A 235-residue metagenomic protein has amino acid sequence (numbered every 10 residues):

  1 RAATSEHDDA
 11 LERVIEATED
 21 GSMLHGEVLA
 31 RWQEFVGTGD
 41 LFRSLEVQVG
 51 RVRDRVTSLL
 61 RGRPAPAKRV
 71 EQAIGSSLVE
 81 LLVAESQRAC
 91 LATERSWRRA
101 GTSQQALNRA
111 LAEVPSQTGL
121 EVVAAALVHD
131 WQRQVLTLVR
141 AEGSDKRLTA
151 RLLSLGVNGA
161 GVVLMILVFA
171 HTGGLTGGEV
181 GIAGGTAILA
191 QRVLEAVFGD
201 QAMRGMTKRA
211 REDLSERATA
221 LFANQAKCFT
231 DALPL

Functional and structural regions predicted by a protein language model:
R1-D145, R211-L214, Q225, T230-L235: Extended helical scaffolds that flank P-loop GTPase cores
A141-R217, L221: Transmembrane alpha-helical hairpins and terminal membrane-anchor modules
